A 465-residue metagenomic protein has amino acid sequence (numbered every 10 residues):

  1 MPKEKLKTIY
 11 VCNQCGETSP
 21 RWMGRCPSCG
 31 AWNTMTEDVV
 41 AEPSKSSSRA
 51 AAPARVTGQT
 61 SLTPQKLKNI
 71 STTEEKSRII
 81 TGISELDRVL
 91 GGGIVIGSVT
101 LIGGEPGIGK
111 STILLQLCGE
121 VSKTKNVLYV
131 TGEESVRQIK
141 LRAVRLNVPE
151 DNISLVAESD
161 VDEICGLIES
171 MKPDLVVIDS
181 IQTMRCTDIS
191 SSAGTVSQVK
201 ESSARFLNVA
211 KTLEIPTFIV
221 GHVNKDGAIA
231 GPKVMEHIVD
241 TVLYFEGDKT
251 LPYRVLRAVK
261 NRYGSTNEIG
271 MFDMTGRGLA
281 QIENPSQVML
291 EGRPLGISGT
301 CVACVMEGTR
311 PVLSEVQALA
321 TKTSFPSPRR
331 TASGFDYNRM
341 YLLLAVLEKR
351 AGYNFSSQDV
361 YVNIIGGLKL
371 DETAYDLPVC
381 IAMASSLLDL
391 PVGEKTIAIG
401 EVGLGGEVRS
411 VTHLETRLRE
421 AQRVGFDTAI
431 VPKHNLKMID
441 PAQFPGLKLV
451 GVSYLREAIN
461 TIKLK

Functional and structural regions predicted by a protein language model:
E4-Q14, T18-R88, V95-L101, I108-G119 (+6 more regions): Peripheral, non-AAA+ core regions of ATP-driven protein-machinery
E105, G132: P-loop (Walker A) phosphate-binding loop of NTP-binding proteins
V127-T131: Conserved RecA-like ASCE P-loop NTPase motor core of nucleic-acid helicases/translocases
V136: Divalent metal-dependent catalytic cores for phosphoryl transfer on phosphate-bearing substrates
